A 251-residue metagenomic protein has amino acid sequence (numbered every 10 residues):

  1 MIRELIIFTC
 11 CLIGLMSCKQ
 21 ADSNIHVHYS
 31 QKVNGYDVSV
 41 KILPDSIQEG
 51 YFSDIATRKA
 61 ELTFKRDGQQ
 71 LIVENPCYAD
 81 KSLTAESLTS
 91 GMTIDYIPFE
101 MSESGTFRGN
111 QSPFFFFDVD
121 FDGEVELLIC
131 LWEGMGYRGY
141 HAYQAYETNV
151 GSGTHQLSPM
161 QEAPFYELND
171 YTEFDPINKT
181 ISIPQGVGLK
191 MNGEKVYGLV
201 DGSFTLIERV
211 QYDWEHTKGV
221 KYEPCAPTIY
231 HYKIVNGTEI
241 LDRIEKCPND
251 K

Functional and structural regions predicted by a protein language model:
M1-V27: Bacterial Sec-dependent N-terminal signal peptides
C18-Q70, D175-K251: Acidic, small-residue rich beta-repeat scaffolds with periodic aromatic anchors
H28-S30, N110-V119, Y166-S182: Beta-propeller blade termini
V40, V119-L131, P176-S182: Acidic/hydrophobic-patterned starts of short beta strands in beta-sheet-rich repeat architectures
K65-D67, R138-M160, V196-D201: Beta-propeller blade repeat segments, especially FG-GAP/WD-type strand-to-loop junctions in 6- to 7-bladed propeller
V73-C77, Q156-A163, L206-D213: Beta-propeller fold detector
L83-S112, A163-T172: Repeat-based blade/solenoid architectures
Q111-S112, L128, G139-Y143, E167-L168 (+1 more regions): Short, surface-exposed coil-to-beta transition loops
